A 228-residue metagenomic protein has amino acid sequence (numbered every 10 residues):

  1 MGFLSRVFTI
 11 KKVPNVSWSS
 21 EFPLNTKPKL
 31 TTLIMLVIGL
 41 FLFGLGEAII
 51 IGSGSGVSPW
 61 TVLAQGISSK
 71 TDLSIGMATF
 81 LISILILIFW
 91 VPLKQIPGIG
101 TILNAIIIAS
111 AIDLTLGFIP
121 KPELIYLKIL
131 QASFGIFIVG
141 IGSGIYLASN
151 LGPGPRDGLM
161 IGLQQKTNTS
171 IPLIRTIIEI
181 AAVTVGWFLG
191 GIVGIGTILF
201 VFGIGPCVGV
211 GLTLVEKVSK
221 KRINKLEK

Functional and structural regions predicted by a protein language model:
G2-K228: Core subunits and conserved enzymes of cellular information-processing and envelope-translocation systems across
